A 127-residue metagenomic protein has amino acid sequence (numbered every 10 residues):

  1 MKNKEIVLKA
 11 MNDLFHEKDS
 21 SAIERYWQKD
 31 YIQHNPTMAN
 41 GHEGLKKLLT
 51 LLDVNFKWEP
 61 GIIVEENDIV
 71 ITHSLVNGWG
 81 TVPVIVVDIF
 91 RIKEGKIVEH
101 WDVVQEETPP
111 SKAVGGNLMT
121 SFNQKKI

Functional and structural regions predicted by a protein language model:
M1-I127: C-terminal and inter-domain tail/linker signature
